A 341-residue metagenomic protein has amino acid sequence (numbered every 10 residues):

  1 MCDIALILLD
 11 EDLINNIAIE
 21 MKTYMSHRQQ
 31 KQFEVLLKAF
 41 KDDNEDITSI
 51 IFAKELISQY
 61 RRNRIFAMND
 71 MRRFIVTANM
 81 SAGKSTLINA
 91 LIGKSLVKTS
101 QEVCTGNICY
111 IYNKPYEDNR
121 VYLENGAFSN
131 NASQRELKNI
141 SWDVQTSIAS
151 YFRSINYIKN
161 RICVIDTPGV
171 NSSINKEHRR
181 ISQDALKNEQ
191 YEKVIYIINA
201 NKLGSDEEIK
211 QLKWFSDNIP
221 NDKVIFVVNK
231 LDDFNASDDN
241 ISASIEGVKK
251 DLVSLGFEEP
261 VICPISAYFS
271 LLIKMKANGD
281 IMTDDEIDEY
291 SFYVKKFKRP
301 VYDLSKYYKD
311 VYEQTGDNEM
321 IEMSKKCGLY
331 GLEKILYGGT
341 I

Functional and structural regions predicted by a protein language model:
M1-F52: Charged, amphipathic alpha-helical linker segments immediately N-terminal to NTP-binding catalytic cores
T48-F52, M320-C327: Short, surface-exposed alpha-helical recognition segments that flank or form part of ligand/macromolecule-binding
A53, G339-I341: Long, non-membrane, amphipathic alpha-helices that form coiled-coils
L56-S58: Extended amphipathic alpha-helical scaffolding regions
R61, I65-D310, S324-Y330, K334-G339: Globular "head" domains of long coiled-coil molecular machines
D310-V311, T315-I321: Short loop/turn motifs at secondary-structure boundaries
